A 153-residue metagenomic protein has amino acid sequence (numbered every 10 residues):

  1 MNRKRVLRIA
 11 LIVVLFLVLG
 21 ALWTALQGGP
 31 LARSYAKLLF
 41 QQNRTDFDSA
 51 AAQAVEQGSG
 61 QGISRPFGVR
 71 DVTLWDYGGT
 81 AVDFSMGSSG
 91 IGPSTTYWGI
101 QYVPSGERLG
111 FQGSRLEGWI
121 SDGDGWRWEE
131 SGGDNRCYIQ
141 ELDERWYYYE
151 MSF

Functional and structural regions predicted by a protein language model:
M1-L19: N-terminal Sec-pathway targeting helices
L7-L11, L22-T45, S49, L116-C137 (+2 more regions): Soluble, non-membrane globular domain cores that form compact, hydrophobic packing and curved binding surfaces
G20-S85, S89-G92: N-terminal export/targeting and maturation segments
R65-D143, Y149-F153: Short, solvent-exposed recognition patches
